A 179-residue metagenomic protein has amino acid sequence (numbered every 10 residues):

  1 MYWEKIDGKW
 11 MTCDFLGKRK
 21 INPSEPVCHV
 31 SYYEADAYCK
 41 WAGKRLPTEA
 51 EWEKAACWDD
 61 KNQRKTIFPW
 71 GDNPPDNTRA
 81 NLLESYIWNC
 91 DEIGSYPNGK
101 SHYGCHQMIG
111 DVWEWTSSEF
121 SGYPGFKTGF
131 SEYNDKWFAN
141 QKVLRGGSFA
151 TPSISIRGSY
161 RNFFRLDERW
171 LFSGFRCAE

Functional and structural regions predicted by a protein language model:
M1-G158: Functional-site microenvironments in short loops/helix caps that host divalent-cation chemistry
S85, R169-L171: A short catalytic or substrate-binding loop motif that flags glycine-/basic-rich loops and adjacent residues that bind
E132-D135, N162-R169: Short proline/glycine-enriched turn/loop segments at secondary-structure junctions
L171-E179: Short, structured beta-strand segments at or near domain termini in extracellular proteins/domains
